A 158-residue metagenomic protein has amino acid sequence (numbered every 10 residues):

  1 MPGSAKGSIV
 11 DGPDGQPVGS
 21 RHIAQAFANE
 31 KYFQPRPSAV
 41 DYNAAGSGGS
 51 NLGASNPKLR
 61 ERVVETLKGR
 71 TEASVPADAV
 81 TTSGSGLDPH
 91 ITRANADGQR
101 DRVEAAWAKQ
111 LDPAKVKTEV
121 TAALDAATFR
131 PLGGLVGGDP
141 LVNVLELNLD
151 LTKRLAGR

Functional and structural regions predicted by a protein language model:
M1-Q99, V103-A106, R130-P131, L135: Flexible, solvent-exposed loop/hinge segments and secondary-structure transition points
V80-R158: Soluble extracytoplasmic domains of inner/organellar membrane proteins
